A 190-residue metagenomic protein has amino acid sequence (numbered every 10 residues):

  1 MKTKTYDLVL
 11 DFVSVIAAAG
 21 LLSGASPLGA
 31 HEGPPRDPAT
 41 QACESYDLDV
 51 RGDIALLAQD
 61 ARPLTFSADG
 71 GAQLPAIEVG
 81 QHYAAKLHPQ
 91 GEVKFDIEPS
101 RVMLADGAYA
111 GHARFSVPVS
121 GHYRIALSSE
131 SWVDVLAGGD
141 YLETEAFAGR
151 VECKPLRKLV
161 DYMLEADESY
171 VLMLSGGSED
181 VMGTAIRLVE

Functional and structural regions predicted by a protein language model:
M1, A25: Basic/polar, cationic surfaces and motifs that engage anionic cell-wall and phosphate/carboxylate ligands
K2-V15: Bacterial N-terminal signal peptides that target proteins for export
S14-L22: Hydrophobic alpha-helical targeting segments used for export or membrane insertion
S26-A30: Sec/Tat signal peptide C-region and signal peptidase I cleavage site
H31-E190: Acidic, Ser/Thr/Pro
